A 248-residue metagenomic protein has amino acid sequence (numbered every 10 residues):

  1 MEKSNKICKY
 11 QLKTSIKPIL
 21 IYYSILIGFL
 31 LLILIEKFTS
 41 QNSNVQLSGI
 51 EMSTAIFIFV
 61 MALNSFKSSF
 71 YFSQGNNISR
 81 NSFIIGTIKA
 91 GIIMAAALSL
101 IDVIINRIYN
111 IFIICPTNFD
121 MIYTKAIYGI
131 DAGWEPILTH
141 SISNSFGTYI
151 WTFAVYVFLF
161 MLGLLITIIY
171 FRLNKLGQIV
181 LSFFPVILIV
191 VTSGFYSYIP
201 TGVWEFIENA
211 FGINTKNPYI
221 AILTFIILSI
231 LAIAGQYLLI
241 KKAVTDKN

Functional and structural regions predicted by a protein language model:
M1-P18, F72-N76, D246-N248: N-terminal juxtamembrane cytosolic/stromal segments of multi-pass membrane proteins
C8, F66-I92: Helix-loop-helix units of permease transmembrane domains in multi-pass membrane transporters, especially ABC
L12-S24, I84-R107: Selective transmembrane-helix segments that form parts of the transport pathway or gating/packing helices in multipass
L32-A55, G91-R172: Secretory targeting signals
L47-F72: Hydrophobic alpha-helical transmembrane segments of multi-pass membrane transport proteins
E135-P136, T201-P218: Short, membrane-exposed interhelical loops at transmembrane-helix boundaries
I166-L173, L228-N248: Junction motif at the cytosolic side of a transmembrane helix
K175-I189: Central hydrophobic cores of alpha-helical transmembrane segments in multi-pass integral membrane proteins
